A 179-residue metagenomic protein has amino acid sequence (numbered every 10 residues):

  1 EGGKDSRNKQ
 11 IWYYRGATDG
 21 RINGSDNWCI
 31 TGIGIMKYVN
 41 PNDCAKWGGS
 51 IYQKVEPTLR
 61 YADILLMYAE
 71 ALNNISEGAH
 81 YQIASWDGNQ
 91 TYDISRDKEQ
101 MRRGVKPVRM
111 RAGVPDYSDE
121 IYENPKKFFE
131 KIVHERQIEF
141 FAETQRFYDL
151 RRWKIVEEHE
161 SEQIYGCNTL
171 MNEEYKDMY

Functional and structural regions predicted by a protein language model:
G3-Y179: Acidic/polar-rich alpha-helix caps and helix-coil junctions
